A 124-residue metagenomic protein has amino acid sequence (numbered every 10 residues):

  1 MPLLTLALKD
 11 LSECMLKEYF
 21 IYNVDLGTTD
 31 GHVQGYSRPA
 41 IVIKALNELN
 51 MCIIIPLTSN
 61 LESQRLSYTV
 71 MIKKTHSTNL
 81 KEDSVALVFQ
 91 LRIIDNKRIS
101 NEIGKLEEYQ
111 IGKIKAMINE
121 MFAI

Functional and structural regions predicted by a protein language model:
M1, T5, K9-C14, T75-I124: C-terminal terminal-subdomain/extension
E18-Y19: Loop/turn positions that initiate beta-strands
G27-G31: Short, charged beta-turn/beta-strand-edge "cap" motif at the junction between a beta-strand and an adjacent loop
H32-S37, V42-T75: Compact nucleic-acid interaction/catalytic patches
